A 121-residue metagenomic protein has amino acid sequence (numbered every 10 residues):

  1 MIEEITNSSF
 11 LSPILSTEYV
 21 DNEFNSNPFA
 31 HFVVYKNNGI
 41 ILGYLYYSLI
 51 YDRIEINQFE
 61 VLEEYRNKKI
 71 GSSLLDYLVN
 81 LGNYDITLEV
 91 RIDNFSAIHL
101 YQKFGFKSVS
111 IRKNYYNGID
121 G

Functional and structural regions predicted by a protein language model:
I2-E64, S72-L81, S110: Acetyl-CoA-dependent GNAT
F29, D52, N94, Y116-G121: Short acidic/glycine-enriched loop/turn segments that link adjacent beta-strands
G39, D93, A97, Y101 (+2 more regions): A sequence-level detector of short, solvent-exposed, charge-rich linear segments
I41, N67-K69, Y116-I119: Short glycine/serine/threonine-biased micro-segments
F59-D76, R91-H99, K103-F104: Conserved glycine-rich acetyl-CoA-binding loop
L81-I92: Conserved GNAT acetyl-CoA-binding A-motif
T87-E89, K107-G121: Conserved catalytic-core motifs of GNAT/GCN5-like acyltransferases
